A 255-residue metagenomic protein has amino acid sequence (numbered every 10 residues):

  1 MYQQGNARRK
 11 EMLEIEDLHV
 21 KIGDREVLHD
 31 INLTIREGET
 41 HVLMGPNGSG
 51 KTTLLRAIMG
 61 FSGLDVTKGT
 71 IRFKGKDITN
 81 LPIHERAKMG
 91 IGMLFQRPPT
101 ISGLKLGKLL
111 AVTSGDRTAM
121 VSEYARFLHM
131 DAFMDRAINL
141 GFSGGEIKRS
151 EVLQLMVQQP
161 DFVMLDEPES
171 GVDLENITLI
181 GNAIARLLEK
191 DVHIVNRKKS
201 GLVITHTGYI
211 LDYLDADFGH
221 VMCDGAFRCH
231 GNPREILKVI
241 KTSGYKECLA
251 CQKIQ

Functional and structural regions predicted by a protein language model:
L13-I15, V27-D30: Conserved structural motif at the start of ABC-family nucleotide-binding domains
M44-P46: The feature captures the beta-strand-to-loop junction immediately N-terminal to the Walker
T67-K76, A125: Conserved ABC transporter NBD signature motif
D77-G92, I240: ABC ATPase NBD coupling module
M93-R97, S102-M120: Q-loop/switch helix immediately C-terminal to the Walker
T118-A137: Conserved ABC ATPase "signature" region
M164-P168, E175: Walker B catalytic motif
F218, M222, A226-L249: Conserved beta-strand-loop-alpha-helix hinge in the C-terminal portion of ABC ATPase nucleotide-binding domains
